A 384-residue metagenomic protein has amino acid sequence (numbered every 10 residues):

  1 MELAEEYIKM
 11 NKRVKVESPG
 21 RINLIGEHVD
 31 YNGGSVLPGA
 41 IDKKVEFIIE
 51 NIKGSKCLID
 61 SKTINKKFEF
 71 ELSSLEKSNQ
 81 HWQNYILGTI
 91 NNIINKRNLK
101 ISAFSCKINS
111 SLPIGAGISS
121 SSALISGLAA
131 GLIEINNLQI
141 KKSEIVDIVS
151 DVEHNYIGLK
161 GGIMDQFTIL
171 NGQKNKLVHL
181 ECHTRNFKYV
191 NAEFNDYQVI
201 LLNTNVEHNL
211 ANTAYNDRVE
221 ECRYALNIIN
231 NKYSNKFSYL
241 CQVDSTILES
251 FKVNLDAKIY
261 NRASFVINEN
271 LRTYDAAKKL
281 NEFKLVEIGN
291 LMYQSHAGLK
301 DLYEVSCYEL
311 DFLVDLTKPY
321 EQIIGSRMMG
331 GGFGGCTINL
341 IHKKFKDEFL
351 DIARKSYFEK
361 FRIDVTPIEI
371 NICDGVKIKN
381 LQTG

Functional and structural regions predicted by a protein language model:
M1-E17, I22-S35, F70, N79-E193 (+3 more regions): Gly/Ser-rich oxyanion-binding loop with an adjacent helix/lid that shapes the negatively charged ligand pocket
E2-R21, E46-N79, K176-G325, L340-G384: C-terminal nucleotide
H28-D30, G39-I41, N270: A short catalytic or substrate-binding loop motif that flags glycine-/basic-rich loops and adjacent residues that bind
G33-A40, R218-V219: Short Gly/aromatic-enriched secondary-structure transition segments
C106-I108, L202-T204, T337: A structural signal for short, well-ordered beta-strand segments
S122-A123, C336-L340: FabD-like malonyl-/acyl-CoA
F333: Glycine-rich phosphate-binding loop
